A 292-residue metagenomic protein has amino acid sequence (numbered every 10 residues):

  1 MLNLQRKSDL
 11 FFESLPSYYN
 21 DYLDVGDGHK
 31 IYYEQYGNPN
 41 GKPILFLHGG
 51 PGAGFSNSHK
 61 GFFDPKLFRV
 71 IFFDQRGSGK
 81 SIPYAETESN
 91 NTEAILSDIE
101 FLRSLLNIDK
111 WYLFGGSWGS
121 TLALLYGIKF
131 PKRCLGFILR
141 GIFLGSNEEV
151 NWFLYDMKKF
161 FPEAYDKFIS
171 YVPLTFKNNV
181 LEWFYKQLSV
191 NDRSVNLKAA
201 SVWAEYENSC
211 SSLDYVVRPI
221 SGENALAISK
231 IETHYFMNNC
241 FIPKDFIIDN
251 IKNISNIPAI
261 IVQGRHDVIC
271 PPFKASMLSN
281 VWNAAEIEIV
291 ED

Functional and structural regions predicted by a protein language model:
S8-I31, Q35, E232: N-terminal cap/lid segment of alpha/beta-hydrolase-fold proteins
V25-P83: Conserved HGGG/HGGXW glycine-rich cap/lid loop of the alpha/beta-hydrolase fold
E93-W111: Conserved acidic catalytic loop of the alpha/beta-hydrolase fold
S120-P131, F137: Short glycine-enriched nucleophile-adjacent loop and the immediately C-terminal alpha-helix near the catalytic center
K132-W183: A catalytic-pocket lid/entrance helix-loop region that shapes and gates access to the active site across common
I254-S255, I261-Q263: Short beta-strand/loop motif that positions the catalytic acidic residue of the alpha/beta-hydrolase fold
V268-K274: Conserved alpha/beta-hydrolase "acid-adjacent" motif
A275, S279-D292: Catalytic histidine neighborhood in serine/cysteine hydrolases with alpha/beta-hydrolase-type architecture
